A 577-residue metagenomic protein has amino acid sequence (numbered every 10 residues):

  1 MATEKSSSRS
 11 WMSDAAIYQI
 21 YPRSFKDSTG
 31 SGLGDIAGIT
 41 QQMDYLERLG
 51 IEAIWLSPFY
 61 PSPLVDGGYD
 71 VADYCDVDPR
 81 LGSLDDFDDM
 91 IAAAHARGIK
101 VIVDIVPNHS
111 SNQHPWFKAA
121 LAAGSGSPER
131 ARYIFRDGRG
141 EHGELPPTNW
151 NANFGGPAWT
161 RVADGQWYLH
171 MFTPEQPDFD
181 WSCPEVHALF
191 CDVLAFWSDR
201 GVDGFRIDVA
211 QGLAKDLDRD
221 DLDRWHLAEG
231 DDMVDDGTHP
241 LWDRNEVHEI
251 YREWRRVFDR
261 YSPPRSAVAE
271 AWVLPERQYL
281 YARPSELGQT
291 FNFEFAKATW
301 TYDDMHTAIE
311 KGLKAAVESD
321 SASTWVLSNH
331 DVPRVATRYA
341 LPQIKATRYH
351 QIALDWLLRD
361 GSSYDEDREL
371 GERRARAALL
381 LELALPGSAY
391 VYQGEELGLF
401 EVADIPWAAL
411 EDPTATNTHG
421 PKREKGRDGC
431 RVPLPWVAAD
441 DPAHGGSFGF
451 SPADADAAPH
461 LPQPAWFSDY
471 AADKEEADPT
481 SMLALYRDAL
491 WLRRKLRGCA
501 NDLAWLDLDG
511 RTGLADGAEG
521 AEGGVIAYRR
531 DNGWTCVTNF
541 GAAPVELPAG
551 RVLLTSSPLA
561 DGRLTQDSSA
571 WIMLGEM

Functional and structural regions predicted by a protein language model:
A2-A549, S556-M577: Active-site and adjacent substrate-binding regions of carbohydrate-active enzymes
